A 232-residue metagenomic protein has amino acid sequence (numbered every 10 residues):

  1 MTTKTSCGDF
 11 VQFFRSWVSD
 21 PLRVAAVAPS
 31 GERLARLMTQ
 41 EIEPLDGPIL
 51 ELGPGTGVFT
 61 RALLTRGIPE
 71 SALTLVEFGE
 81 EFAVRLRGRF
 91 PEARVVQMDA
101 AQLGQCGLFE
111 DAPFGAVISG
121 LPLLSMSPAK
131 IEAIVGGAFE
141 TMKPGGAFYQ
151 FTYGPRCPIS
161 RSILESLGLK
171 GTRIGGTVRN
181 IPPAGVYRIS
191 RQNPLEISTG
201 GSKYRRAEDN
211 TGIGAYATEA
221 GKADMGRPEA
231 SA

Functional and structural regions predicted by a protein language model:
S6-P44: Class I SAM-dependent methyltransferase Rossmann-like catalytic core, especially the SAM/SAH-binding loop
F10-W17, Q40, R161-A232: SAM/dcSAM-binding transferase cores
D46-G55: Conserved class I S-adenosyl-L-methionine
G57-R61: Glycine-rich SAM-binding Motif I of class I
G79: Conserved SAM/SAH-binding beta-strand->alpha-helix loop
C106-V117: A short acidic, Gly/Pro-enriched loop at the edge of an enzyme's catalytic core that lines a small-molecule cofactor
E132-P144: A short glycine-rich, Lys/Arg-flanked "PGG" loop and its adjoining helix->strand segment in the class I
M142-Y153: Conserved beta-strand signature within the Rossmann-like core of class I S-adenosyl-L-methionine
